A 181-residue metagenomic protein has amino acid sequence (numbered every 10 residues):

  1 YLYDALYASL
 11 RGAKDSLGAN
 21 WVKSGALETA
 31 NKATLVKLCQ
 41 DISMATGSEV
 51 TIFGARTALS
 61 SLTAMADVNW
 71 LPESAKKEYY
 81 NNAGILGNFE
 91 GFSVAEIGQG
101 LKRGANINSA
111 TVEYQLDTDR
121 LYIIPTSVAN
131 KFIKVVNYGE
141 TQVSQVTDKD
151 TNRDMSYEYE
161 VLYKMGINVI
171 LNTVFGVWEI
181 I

Functional and structural regions predicted by a protein language model:
Y1-M44: Alpha-helical scaffold segments that mediate packing/assembly in large oligomeric complexes
S9, A13, L59-S61, L101 (+1 more regions): A broad, structure-centric signal for solvent-exposed, well-ordered loop/edge residues that line or flank functional
A33-N69: Ordered core of a single globular domain
A64-I181: Sequence/fold signature of self-assembling virion shell proteins
